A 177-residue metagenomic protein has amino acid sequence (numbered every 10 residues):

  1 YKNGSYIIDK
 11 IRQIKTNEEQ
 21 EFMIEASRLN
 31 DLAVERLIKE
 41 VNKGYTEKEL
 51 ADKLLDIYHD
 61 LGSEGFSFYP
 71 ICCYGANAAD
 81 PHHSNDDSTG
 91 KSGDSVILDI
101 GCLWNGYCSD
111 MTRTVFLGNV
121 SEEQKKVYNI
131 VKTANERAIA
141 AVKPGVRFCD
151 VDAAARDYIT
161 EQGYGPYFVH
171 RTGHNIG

Functional and structural regions predicted by a protein language model:
Y1-G177: Active-site neighborhoods and metal-handling regions in enzymes and metal-associated proteins
